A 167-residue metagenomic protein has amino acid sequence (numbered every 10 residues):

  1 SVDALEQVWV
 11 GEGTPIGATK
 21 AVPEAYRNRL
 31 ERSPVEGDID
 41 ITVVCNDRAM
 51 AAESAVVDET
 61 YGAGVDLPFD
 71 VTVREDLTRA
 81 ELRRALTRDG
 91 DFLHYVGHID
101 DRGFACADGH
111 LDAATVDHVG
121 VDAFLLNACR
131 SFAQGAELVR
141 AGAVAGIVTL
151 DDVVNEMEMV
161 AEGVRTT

Functional and structural regions predicted by a protein language model:
S1, L5, T115-V116, L138 (+1 more regions): Secretory targeting signatures
S1-F92, H98: A domain-level signal for caspase-like cysteine endopeptidase catalytic cores and their zymogen-processing architecture
V2-E12, V44, F104, A145-E156 (+1 more regions): Structured N-terminal alpha/beta-domain signature that marks small ligand/cofactor-binding or signaling modules
I39-D40, D66-L67, V116-A123, A143-A145: Short, surface-exposed connector motifs at secondary-structure boundaries
R48-A49, D100, S131, V153: Short, glycine-/Ser/Thr-/acidic-enriched flexible segments
V57, A107-G109, V139-A141: Short, glycine/charged-enriched secondary-structure capping and boundary segments
D70-A136: Catalytic-core segments of thiol-dependent peptidases
N127-T167: Active-site-proximal C-terminal subdomain of hydrolase catalytic domains
